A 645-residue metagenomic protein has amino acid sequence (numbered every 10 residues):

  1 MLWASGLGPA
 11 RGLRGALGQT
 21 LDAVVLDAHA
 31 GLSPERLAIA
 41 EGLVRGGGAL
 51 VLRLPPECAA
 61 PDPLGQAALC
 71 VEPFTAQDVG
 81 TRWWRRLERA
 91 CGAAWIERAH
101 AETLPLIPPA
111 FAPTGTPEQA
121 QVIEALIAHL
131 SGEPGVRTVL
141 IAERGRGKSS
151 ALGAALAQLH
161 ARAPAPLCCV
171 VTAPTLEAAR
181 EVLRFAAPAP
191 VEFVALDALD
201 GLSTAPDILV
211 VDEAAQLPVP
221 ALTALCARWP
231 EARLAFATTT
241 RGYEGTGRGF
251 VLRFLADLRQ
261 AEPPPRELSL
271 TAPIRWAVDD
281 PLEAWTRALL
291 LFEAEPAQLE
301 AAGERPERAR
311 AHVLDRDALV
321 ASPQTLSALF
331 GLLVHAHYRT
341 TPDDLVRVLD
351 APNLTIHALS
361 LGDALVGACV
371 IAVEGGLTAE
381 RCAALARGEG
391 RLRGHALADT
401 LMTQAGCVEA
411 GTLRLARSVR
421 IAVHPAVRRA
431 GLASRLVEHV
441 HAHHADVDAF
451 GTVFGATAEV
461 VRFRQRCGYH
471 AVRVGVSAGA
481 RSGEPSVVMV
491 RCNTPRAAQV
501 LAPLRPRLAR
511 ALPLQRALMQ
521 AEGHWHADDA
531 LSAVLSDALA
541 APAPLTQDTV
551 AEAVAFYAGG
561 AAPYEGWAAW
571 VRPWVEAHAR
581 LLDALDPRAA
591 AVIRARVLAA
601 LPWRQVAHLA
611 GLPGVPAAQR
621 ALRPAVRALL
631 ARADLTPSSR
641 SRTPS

Functional and structural regions predicted by a protein language model:
M1-A4, T138-I141, P166-A179: Conserved RecA-like ASCE P-loop NTPase motor core of nucleic-acid helicases/translocases
L7-I39, A189-R228: Conserved RecA-like ASCE ATPase "motif II neighborhood" in helicase/translocase motors
R14-P105: N-terminal accessory nucleic-acid engagement/regulatory domains that precede and modulate ATP-driven motor cores
C70-Q121, G245, L255-Q298: Conserved coupling/interface region of RecA-like P-loop/ASCE motor cores
R137-S150: Walker A/P-loop nucleotide-binding motif
A151, A155, L436: Hydrophobic positions on the alpha1 helix immediately C-terminal to the Walker A/P-loop
L196-D200, I208, P220-A224, A232-Y338 (+2 more regions): Terminal substrate-recognition subdomain of acyl/acetyltransferases
N353-A372, A379: Conserved beta-hairpin
